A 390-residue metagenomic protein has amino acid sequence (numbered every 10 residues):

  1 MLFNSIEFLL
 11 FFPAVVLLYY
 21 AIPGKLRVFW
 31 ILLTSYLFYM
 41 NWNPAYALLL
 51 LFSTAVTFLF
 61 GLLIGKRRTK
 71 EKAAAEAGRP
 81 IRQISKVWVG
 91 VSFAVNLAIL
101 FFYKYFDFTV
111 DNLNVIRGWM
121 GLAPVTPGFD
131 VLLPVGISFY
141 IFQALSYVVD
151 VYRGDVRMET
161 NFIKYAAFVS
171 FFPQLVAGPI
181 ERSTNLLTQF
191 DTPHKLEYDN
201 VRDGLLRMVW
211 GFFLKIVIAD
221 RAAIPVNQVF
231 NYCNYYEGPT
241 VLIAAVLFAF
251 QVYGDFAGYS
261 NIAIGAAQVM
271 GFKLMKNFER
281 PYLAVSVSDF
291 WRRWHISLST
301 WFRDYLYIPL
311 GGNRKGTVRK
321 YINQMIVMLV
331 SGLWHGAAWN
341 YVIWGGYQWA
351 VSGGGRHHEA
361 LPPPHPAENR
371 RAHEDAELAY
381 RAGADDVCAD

Functional and structural regions predicted by a protein language model:
M1-D390: Membrane-embedded transmembrane alpha-helical bundles that form the catalytic cores of multi-pass lipid-modifying
